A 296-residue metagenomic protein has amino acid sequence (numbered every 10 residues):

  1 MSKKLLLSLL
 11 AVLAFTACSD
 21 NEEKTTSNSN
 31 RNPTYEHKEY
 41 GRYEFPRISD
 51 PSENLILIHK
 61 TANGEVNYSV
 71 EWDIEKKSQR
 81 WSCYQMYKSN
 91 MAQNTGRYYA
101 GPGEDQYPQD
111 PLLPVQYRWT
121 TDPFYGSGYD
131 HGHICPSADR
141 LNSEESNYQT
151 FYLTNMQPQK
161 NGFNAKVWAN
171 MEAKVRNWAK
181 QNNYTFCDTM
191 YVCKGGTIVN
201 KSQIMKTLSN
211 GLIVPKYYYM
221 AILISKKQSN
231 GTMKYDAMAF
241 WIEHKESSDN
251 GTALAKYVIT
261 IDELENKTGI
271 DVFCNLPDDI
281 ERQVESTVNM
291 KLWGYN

Functional and structural regions predicted by a protein language model:
M1-T16: Sec-dependent bacterial lipoprotein signal peptides
C18-N296: Domain-level detector for secreted/extracellular nuclease and nuclease-toxin modules, and for the ENPP-like C-terminal
